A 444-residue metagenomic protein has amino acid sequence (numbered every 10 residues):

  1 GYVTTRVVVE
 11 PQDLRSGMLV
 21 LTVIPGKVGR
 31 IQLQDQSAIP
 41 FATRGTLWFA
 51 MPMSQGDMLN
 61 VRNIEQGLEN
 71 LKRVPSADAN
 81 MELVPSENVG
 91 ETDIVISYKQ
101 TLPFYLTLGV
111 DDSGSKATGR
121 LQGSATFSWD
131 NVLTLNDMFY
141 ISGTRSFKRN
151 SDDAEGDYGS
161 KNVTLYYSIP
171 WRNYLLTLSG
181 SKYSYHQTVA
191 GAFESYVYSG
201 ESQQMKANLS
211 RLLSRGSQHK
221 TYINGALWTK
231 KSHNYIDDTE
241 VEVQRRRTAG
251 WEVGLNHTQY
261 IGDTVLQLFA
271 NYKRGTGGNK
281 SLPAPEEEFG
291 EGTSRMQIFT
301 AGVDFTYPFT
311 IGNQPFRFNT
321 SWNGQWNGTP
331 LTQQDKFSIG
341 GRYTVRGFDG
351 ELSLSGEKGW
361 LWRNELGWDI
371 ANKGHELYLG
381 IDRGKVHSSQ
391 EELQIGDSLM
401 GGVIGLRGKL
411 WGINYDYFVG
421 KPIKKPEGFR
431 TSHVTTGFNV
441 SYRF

Functional and structural regions predicted by a protein language model:
G1-G114, G143-K161, S321-W322: Periplasmic polypeptide-binding modules associated with outer-membrane biogenesis and secretion
G56, D111-S113, S146-D153, G191-Y196 (+5 more regions): Extracellular loop and loop/strand-boundary signature of outer-membrane beta-barrel proteins
L83, L108-D112, A125, F139-R145 (+8 more regions): Transmembrane beta-barrel strands of outer-membrane/channel proteins
G90, G119-G123, G159-V163, E201-M205 (+6 more regions): Residues that define the transmembrane beta-barrel architecture of outer-membrane proteins
F127, I404-N414, S432-F444: Outer-membrane beta-barrel "beta-signal"
S128-L133, Y166-N173, N208-G216, V253-L266 (+7 more regions): Outer-membrane beta-barrel proteins
D152-L255: Transmembrane beta-barrel wall of Gram-negative outer-membrane proteins
H233-R383, H387-S389: C-terminal outer-membrane beta-barrel translocator/porin domains of Gram-negative envelope proteins and their
